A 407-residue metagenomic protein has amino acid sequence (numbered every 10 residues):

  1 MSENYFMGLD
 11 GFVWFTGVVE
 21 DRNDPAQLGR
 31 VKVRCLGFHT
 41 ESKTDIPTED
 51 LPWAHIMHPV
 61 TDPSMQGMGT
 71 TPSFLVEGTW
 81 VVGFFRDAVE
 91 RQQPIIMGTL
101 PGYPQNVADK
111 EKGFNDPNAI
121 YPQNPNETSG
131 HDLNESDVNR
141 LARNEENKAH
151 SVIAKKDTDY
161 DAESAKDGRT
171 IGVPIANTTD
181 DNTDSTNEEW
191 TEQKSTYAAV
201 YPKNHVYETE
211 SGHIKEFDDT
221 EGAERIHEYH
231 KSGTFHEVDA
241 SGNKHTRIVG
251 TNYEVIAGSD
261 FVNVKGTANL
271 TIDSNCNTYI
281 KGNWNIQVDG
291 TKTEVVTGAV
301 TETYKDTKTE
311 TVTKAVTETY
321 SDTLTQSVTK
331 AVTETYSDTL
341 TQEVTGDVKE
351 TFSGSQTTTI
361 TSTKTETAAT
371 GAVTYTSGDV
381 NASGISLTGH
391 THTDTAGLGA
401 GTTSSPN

Functional and structural regions predicted by a protein language model:
M1-N407: Amphipathic alpha-helical and helix-coil boundary elements used as assembly and membrane-proximal scaffolds
